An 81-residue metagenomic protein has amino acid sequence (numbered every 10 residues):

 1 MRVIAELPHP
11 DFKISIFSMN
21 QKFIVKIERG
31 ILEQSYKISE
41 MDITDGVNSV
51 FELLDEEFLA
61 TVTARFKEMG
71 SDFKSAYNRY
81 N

Functional and structural regions predicted by a protein language model:
R2-K37: N-terminal acidic leader/helix
I38-D42: Short Gly/aromatic-enriched secondary-structure transition segments
I43-N81: Mixed-charge, Lys/Arg-enriched low-complexity segments
